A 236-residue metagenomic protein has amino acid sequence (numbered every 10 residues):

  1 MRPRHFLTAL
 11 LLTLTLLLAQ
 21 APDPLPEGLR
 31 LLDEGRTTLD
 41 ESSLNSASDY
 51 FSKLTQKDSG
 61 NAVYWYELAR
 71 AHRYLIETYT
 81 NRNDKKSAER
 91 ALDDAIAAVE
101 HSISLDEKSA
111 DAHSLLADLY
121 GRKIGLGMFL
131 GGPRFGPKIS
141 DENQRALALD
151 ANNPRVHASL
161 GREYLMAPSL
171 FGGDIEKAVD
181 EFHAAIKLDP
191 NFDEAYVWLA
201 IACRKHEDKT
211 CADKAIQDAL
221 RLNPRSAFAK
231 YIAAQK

Functional and structural regions predicted by a protein language model:
L17-D58, A62-T78, R82: N-terminal leader/linker segments that initiate helical-solenoid repeat arrays
A21, A62-V63, A110-D111, P154-R155 (+2 more regions): Helix-start (N-cap) detector for alpha-helical repeat units in TPR-like alpha-solenoids, especially tetratricopeptide
P22, E176, W198-I201, K205-K236: Terminal, low-structured helical/coil segments at or just beyond the last alpha-helical repeat
D33-T37, Y74-N83, A117, R122-G131 (+3 more regions): Short coil/turn linking the two alpha-helices of tandem helical-hairpin repeats
S43-S46, N81-A97, G127-Q144, F171-A184 (+1 more regions): Structural signature of tandem alpha-helical TPR/SEL1-like repeats, specifically the intra-repeat loop/turn
D49-Q56, A97-S104, Q144-A148, D180-K187 (+1 more regions): Conserved structural position within tetratricopeptide repeats
